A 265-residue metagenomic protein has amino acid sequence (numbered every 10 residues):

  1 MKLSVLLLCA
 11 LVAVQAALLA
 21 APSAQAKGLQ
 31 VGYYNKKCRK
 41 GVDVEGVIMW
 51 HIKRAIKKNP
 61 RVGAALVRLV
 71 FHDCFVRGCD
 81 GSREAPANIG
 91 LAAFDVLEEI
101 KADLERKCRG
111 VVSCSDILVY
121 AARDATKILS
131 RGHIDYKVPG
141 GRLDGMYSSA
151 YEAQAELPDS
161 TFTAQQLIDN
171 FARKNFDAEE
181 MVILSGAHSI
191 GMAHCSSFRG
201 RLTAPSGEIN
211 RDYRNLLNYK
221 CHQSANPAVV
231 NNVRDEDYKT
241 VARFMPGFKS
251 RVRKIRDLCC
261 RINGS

Functional and structural regions predicted by a protein language model:
K2-S265: Catalytic cores of secreted/periplasmic or lumenal enzymes
